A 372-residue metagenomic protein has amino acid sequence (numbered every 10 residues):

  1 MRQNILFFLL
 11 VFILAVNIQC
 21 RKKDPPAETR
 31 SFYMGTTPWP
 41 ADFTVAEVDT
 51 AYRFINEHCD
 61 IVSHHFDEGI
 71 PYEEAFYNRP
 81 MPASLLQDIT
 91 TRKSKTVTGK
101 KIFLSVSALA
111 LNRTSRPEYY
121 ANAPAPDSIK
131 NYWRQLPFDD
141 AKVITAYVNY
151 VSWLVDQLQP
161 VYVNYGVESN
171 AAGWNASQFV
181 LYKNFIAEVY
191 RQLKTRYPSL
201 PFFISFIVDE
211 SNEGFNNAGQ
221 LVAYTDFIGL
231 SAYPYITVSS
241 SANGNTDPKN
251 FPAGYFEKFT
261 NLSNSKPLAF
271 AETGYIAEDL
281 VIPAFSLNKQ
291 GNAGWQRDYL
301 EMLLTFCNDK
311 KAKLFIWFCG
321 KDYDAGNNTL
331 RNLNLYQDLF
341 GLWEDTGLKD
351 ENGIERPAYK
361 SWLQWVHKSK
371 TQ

Functional and structural regions predicted by a protein language model:
M1-P25: Bacterial Sec-dependent N-terminal signal peptides
P25-T145, N164, G229, A242-N245 (+1 more regions): N-terminal substrate-binding region of glycoside hydrolase catalytic domains
A27, S84, I316-Q372: Aromatic-rich peripheral "rim/lid" segments of glycoside hydrolase catalytic domains that contact and position glycan
T44-A51, L86-I89, Y147-V151, V208-Q220 (+2 more regions): Alpha-helical scaffolding within the catalytic cores of extracellular/periplasmic polymer-degrading hydrolases
C59-G69, V106, L158-V161, Y165-V167 (+3 more regions): Aromatic- and acid-rich polysaccharide-binding/catalytic face of secreted or lumenal carbohydrate-active enzymes
A110-R113, A171-N175, L230-S240, F259-L300 (+1 more regions): Active-site clefts of carbohydrate-active enzymes
V148-F179, F203: Active-site groove signature of glycoside hydrolases
N164-E168, F185-G214, S265-E278, A312-D322: Aromatic-lined carbohydrate-recognition surfaces of secreted/lumenal glycan-active proteins
